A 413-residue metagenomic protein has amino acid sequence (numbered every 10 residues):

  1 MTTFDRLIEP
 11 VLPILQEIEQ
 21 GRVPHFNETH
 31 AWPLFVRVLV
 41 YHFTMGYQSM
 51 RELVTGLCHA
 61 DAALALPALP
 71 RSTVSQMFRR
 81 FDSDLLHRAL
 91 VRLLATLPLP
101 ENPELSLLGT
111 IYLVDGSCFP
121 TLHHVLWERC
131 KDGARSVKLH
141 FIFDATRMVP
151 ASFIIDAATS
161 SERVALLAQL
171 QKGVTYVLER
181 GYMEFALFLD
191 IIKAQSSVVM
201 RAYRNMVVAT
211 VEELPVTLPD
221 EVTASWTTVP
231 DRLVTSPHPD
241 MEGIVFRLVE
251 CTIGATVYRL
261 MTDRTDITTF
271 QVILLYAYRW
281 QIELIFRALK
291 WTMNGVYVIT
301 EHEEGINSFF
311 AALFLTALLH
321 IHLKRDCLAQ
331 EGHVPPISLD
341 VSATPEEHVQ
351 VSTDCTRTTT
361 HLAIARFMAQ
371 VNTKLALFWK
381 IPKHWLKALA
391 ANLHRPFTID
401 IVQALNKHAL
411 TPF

Functional and structural regions predicted by a protein language model:
M1-R22, F26-T29, P103-L105, A209-C251 (+2 more regions): A short, flexible helix-boundary coil/loop motif
M1-Y112, S117-P120, V402-Q403, T411-P412: Gly/serine-rich nucleotide phosphate-binding loop at the start of the catalytic core of nucleotide/ADP-ribose-handling
P70, D115, V177-G181, L315: Glycine-rich adenosine-cofactor-binding loop
P103-T175: Polybasic low-complexity intrinsically disordered regions
P150-T256: An internal, acidic/charged active-site-proximal segment that coordinates divalent cations and/or engages
Y258-W280: Extended, non-catalytic structural segments that build the interaction scaffolds of large macromolecular assemblies
V272-T300: Short amphipathic alpha-helical "interface-anchor" segments enriched in bulky aromatics
T300-K324: Basic, amphipathic alpha-helical segments enriched in Lys/Arg and hydrophobic/aromatic residues
